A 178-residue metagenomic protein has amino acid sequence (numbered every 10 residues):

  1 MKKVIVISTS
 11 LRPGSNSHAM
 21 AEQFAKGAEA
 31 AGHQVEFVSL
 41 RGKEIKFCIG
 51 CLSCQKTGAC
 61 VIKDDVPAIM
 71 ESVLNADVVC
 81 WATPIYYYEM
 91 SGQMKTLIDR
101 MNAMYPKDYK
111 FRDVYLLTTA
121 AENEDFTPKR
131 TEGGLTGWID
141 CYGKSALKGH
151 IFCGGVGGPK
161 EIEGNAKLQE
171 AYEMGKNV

Functional and structural regions predicted by a protein language model:
M1-T83, Y88-M104, K148, K160-V178: N-terminal beta1-alpha1-beta2 submodule of the flavodoxin-like/Rossmannoid cofactor-binding fold
V38, L117, I151-C153: Hydrophobic residues at beta-strand termini and immediately following loops that shape nucleotide-binding pockets
T83, G154-G155: Residues that line or immediately flank small-molecule/substrate-binding pockets and catalytic motifs
G92-Q93, Y105-G149: Short, glycine-/small-residue-rich phosphate/pyrophosphate-handling segment
T119, G155-E161: A short acidic, helix-capping loop that chelates divalent metal ions and anchors anionic groups
